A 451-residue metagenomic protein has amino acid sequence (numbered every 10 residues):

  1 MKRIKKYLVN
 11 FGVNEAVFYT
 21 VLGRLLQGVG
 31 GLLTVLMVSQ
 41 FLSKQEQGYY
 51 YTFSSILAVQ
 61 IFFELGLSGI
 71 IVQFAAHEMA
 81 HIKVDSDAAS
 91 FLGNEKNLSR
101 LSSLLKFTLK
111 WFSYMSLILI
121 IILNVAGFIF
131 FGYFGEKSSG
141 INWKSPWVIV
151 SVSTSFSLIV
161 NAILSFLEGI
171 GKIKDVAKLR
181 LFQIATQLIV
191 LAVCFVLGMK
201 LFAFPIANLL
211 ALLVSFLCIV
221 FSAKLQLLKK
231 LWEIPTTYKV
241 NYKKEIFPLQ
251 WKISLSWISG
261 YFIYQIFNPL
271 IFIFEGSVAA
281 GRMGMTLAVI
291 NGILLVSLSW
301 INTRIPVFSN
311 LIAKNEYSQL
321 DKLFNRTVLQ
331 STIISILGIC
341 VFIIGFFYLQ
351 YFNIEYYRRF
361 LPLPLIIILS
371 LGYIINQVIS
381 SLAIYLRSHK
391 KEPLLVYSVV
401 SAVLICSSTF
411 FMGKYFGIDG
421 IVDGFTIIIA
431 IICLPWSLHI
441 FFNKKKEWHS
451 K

Functional and structural regions predicted by a protein language model:
M1-V13, L201-N208, I219-Y264, N315-S318 (+1 more regions): Interhelical loop/hinge segments that connect adjacent transmembrane helices in multipass membrane
F11-H77, H81, W251-V278, V289: Signature of the first transmembrane helix
A16-R24, L57-A58, F112, S116 (+11 more regions): Residue-level signature of transmembrane alpha-helical cores of multipass secondary-active transporters and flippases
Y51, D87-Y114, K243-Q250, G284 (+2 more regions): Interfacial transmembrane-helix starts/ends
L65-E95, I290, L294-N315, S388: Helix-loop junctions and terminal segments of transmembrane helices in multi-pass membrane transport/translocation
F128-I149, S277-G281, Y317-S318, I344-I374: Interfacial segments at transmembrane-helix termini and the short loops linking adjacent helices
V148, A177-L227, V400-L404, I418-F442: Hydrophobic alpha-helical transmembrane segments
S155-R180, I367, L371-S398: Membrane-interface junctions at transmembrane-helix termini in multi-pass inner-membrane proteins
